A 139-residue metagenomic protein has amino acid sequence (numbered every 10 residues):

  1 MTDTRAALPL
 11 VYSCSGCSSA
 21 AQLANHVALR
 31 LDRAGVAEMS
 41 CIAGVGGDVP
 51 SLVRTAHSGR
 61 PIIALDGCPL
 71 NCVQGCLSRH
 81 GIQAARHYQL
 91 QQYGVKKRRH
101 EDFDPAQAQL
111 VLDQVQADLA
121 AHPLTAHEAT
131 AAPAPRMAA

Functional and structural regions predicted by a protein language model:
M1-C41, S51, A56-P61, L70-A139: Iron-sulfur (Fe-S) cluster-binding modules
D48: S-adenosyl-L-methionine/SAH cofactor-binding core of RNA-modifying enzymes
D66-G67: Short secondary-structure boundary segments
